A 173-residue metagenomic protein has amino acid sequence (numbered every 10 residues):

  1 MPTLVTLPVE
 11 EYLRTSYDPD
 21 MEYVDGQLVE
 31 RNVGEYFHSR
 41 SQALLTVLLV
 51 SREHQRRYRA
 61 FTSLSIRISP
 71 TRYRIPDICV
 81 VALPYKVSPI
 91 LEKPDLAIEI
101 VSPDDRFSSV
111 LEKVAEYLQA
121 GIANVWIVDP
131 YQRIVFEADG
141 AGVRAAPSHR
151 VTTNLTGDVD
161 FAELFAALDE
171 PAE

Functional and structural regions predicted by a protein language model:
M1-T6, E10-D20, S39-R59, L64-A120 (+1 more regions): C-terminal interaction segment
R31-G34: A short gly/proline-enriched turn/hairpin at secondary-structure junctions
